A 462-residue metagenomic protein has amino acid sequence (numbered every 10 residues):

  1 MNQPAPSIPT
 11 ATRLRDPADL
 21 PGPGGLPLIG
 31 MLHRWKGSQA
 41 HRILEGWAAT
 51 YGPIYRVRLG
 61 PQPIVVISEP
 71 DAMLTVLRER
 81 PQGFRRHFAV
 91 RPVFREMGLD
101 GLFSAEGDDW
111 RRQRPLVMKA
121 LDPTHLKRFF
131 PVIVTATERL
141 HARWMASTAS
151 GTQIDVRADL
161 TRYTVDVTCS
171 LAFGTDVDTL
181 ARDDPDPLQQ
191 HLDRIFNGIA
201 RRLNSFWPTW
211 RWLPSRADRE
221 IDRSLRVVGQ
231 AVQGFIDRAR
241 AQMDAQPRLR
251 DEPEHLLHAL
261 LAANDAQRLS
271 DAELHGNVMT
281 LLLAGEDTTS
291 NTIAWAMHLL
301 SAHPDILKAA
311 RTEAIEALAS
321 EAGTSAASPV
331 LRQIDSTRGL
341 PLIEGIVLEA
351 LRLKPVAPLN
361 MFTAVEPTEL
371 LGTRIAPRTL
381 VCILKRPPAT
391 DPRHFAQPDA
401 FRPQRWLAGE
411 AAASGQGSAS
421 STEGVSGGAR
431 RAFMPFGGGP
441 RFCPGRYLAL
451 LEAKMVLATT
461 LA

Functional and structural regions predicted by a protein language model:
M1, R56, F173, D184-D265: Cytochrome P450 catalytic core segment centered on helix I
N2-L99, F103-R112, P131-A142, D178 (+6 more regions): N-terminal membrane-proximal hinge/A-helix region immediately C-terminal to the signal-anchor transmembrane segment
A18-G25, F130-V134, P187-R194, A245-L257 (+7 more regions): Cytochrome P450 I-helix active-site segment
P27, H33, D122, S224-I293 (+5 more regions): Conserved cytochrome P450 catalytic core segment spanning the I/J/K helices
M31-G52, Q230, G234, P329-L371 (+1 more regions): Conserved cytochrome P450 K-helix E-x-x-R motif and the immediately C-terminal K′/meander segment
H33, S38-G46, R86-H87, Q267-G276 (+1 more regions): Cytochrome P450 heme-binding Cys-pocket and its upstream "meander" loop
R58-V65, T124-T135, M145-S170, D178-P187 (+5 more regions): Cytochrome P450
T164, T168, S224, V228-Q233 (+7 more regions): Central I-helix of cytochrome P450 enzymes
